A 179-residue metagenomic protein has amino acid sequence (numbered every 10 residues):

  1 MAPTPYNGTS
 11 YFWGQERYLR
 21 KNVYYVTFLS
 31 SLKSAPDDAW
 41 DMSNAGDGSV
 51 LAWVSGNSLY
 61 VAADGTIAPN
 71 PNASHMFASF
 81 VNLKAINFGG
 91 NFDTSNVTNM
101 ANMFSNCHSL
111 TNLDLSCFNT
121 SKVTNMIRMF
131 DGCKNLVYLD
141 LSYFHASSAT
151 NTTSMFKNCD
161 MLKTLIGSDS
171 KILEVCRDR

Functional and structural regions predicted by a protein language model:
M1-R179: Negatively charged
